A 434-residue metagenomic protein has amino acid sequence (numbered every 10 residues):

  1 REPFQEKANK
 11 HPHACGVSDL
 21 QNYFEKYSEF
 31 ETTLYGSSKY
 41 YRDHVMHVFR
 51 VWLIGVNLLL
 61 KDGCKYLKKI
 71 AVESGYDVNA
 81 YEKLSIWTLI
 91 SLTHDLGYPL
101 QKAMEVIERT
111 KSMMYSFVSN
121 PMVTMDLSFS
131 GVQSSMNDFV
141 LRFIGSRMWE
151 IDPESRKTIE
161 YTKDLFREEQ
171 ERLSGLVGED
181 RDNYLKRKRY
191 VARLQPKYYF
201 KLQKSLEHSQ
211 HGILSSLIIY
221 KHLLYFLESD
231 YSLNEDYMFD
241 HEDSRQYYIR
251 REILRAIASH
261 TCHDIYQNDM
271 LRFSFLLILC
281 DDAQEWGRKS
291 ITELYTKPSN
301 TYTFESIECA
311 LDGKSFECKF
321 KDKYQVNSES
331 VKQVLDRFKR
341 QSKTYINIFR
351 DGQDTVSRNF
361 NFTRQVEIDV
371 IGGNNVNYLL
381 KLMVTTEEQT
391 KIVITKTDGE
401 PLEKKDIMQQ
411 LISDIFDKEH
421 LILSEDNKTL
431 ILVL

Functional and structural regions predicted by a protein language model:
R1-K26, Y266-N268, S274, C280-A283 (+1 more regions): C-terminal effector/catalytic modules and regulatory tails appended to multi-domain proteins
N9-K26, I54-N57, G63-C64, H241-R255: Acidic/polar, low-complexity linker and loop regions
S18-T33, D182-L194, C318: Active-site-adjacent bridging/hinge elements
F30, G36-I86, L254-S259, H263-D264: Alpha-helical phosphate/pyrophosphate-handling elements in metalloenzyme active cores
F49, S209, I213, L217 (+1 more regions): Short, well-ordered alpha-helical segments
L58-K65, H222-D230, G352: Solvent-exposed amphipathic alpha-helical surface segments
D77-E308: Divalent metal-dependent catalytic cores for phosphoryl transfer on phosphate-bearing substrates
